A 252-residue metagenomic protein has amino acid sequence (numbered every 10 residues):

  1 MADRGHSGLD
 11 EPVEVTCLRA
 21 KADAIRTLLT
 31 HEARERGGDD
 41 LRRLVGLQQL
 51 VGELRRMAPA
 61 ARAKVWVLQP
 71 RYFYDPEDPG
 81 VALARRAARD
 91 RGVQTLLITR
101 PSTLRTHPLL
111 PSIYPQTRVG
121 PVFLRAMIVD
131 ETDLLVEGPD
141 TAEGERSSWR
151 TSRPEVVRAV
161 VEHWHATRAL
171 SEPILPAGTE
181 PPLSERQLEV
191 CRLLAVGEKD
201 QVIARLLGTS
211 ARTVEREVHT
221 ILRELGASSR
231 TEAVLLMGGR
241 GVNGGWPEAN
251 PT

Functional and structural regions predicted by a protein language model:
M1-Y74, L206, T220, V234-M237: Interdomain hinge/linker segments and adjacent boundary elements that couple functional modules
D3-A33, Y72, P139-V196: Signature of lipid phosphatidyltransferase scaffolds
G37-S148: DNA-contacting interfaces and partner/effector-binding or oligomerization modules in DNA-centric proteins
T95, L183-S184, E198-V202, R240: Membrane-interacting alpha-helical segments
K199-E232: Recognition helix of helix-turn-helix DNA-binding domains
L222-T252: Basic, Lys/Arg-enriched C-terminal extension of HTH/homeodomain DNA-binding domains
